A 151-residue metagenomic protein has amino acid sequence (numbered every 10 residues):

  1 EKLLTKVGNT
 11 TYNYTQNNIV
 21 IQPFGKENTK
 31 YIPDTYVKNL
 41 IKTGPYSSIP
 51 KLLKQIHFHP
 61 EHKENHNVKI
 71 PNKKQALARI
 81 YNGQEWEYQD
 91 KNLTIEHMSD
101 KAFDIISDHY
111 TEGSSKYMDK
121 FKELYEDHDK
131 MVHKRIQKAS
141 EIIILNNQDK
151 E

Functional and structural regions predicted by a protein language model:
K2-E151: Extended amphipathic coiled-coil helices
